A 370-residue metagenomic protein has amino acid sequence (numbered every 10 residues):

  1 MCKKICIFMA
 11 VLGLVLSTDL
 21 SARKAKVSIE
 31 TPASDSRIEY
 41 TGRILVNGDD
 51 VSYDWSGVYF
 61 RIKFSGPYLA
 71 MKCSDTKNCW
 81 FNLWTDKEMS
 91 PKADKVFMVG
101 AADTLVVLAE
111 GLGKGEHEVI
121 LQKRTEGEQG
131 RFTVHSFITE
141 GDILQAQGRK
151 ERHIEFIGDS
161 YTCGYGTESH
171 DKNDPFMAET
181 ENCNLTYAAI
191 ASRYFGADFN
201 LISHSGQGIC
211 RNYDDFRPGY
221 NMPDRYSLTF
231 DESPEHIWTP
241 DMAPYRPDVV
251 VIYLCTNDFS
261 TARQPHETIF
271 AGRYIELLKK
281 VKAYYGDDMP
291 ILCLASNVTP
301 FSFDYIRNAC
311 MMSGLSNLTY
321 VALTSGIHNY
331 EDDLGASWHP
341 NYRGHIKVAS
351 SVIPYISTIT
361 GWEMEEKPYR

Functional and structural regions predicted by a protein language model:
M1-I7: Bacterial N-terminal signal peptides that target proteins for export
C2, L20-I157, Y161-T180, G361-R370: N-terminal secretory targeting modules
F8-V15: Bacterial N-terminal signal peptides
T41, I202-H204, L294, L323-T324: Conserved beta-strand termini and adjacent loop/short-helix elements that scaffold enzyme active sites in alpha/beta
G57, R124-Q129, T167, N173-T268 (+2 more regions): Conserved SGNH/GDSL esterase-like catalytic core that processes O-acyl groups on lipids and polysaccharides
E118, E155, N200, P290-L292: A structural signal for isolated positions on well-ordered beta-strands in alpha/beta enzyme cores
F156, F199-L201, Y320-A322: Conserved beta-strand scaffold positions in the cores of enzyme catalytic domains, especially in NTP/NDP-utilizing
D224-Y369: Alpha-helical cap/lid subdomain in secreted, periplasmic, or secretory-pathway luminal O-acyl-processing enzymes
